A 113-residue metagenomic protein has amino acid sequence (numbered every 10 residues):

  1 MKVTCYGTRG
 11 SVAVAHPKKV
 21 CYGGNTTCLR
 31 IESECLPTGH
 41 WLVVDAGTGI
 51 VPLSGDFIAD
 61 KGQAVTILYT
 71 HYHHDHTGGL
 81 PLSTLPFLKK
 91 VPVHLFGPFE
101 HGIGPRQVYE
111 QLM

Functional and structural regions predicted by a protein language model:
M1-M113: Binuclear metal-dependent hydrolase catalytic cores
